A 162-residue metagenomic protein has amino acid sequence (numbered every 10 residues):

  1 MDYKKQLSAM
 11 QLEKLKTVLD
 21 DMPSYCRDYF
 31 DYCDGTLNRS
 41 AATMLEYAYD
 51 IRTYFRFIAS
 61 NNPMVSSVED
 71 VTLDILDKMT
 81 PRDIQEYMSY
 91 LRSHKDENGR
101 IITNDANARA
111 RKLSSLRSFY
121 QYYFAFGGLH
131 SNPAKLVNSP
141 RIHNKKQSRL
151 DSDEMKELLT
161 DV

Functional and structural regions predicted by a protein language model:
M1-L15, F119: N-terminal helical hairpins
M10, T17-D21, I75, M79-R82: Alpha-helix boundary/N-cap detector
K14-D31: Short alpha-helical hairpin
R27-A42, R52-K146, D161: N-terminal core-binding DNA-recognition domain of tyrosine recombinases/integrases
Y49: Mature N-terminal segment immediately following signal peptide/propeptide cleavage in secreted/periplasmic
S152-L159: Short, charged, amphipathic alpha-helices and their helix-cap/turn boundaries
